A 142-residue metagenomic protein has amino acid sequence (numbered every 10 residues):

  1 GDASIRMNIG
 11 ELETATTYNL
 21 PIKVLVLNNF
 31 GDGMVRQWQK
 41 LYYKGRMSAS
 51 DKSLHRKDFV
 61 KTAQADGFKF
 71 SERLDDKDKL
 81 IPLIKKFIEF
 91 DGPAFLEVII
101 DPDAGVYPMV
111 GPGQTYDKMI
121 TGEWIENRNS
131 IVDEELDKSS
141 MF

Functional and structural regions predicted by a protein language model:
G1-F142: Thiamine diphosphate
